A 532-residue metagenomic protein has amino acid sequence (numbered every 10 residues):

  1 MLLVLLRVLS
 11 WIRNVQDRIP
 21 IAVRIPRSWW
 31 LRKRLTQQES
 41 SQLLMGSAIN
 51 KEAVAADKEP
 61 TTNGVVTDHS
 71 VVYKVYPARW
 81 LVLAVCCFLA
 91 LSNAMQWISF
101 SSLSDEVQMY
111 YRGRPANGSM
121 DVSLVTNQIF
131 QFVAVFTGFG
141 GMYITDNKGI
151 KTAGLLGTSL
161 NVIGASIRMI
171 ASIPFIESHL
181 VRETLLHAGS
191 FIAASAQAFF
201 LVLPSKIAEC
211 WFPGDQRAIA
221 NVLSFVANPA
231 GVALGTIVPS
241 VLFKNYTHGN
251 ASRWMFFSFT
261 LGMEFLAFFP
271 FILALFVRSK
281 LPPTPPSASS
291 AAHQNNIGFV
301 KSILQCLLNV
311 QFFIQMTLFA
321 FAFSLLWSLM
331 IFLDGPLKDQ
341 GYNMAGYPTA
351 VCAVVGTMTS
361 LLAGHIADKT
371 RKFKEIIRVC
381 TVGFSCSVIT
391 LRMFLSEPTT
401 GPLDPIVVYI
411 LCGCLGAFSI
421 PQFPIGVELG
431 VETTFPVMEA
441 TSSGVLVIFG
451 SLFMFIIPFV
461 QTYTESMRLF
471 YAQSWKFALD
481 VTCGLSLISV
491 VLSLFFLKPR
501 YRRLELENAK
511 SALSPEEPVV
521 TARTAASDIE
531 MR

Functional and structural regions predicted by a protein language model:
L2-V8, I19, P26-M95: Cytosolic juxtamembrane N-terminal segment immediately preceding the first transmembrane helix of multi-pass
F100-S101, N309-G356, I457: Extracytoplasmic gate region of multi-pass secondary transporters
T137-I150, T359-K372: Helix-to-loop junctions at the C-terminal end of transmembrane segments in multipass secondary transporters
N147-T158, D368-V382: Cytoplasmic membrane-interface "Motif A"-like loop-to-helix N-cap segments of 12-TM Major Facilitator Superfamily
F191-V226: Cytoplasmic helix-loop-helix junction between adjacent transmembrane helices in 12-TM secondary transporters
A218-K244, V447-I457: Glycine-rich segments within core transmembrane alpha-helices of 12-TM secondary carriers
F257-F276, F477-F495: Symmetry-related core transmembrane helices of the 12-TM Major Facilitator Superfamily/SLC fold
K374-I425: C-terminal transmembrane helical hairpin of 12-TM major facilitator-type secondary transporters
